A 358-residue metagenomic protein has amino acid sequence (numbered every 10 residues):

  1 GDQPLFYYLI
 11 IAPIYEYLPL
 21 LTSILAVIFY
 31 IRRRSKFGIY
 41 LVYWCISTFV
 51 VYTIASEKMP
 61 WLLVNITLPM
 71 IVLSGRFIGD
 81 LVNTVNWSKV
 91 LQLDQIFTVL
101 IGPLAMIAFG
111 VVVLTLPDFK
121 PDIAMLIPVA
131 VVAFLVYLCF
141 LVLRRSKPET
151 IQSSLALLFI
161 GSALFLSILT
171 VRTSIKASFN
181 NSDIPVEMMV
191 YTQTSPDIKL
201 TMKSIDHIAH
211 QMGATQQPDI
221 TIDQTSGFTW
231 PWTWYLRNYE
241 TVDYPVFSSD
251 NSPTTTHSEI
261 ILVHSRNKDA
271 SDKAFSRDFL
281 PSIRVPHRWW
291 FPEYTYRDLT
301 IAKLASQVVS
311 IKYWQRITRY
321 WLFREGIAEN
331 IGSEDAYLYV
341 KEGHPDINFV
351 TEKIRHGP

Functional and structural regions predicted by a protein language model:
G1-Y7, Y52-T67, V113-V129, P148: Membrane-interface catalytic loops of GT-C/OST-like multi-pass glycosylation enzymes that act
Y8-I10, E16-L18, S23, M59-G79 (+1 more regions): Hydrophobic/aromatic-rich transmembrane helices and adjacent perimembrane loops
I14-S35, A108-V112, Y137-R145: Hydrophobic, aromatic-rich transmembrane alpha-helices and their immediate juxtamembrane boundary segments
S23-I28, R32-I54, L157-S167, Q224-S226: Transmembrane alpha-helix segments characteristic of polytopic inner-membrane glycan-assembly/cell-envelope
G79-L91, L114-G161: Cytosolic-side transmembrane helix boundary signature
L116-D122, S153-D219, T225-W234, T295 (+1 more regions): Membrane-proximal, lumen/periplasm-facing interface regions of secretory-pathway glyco- and lipid-modifying enzymes
L236-T254: A short, well-structured beta->alpha microelement
N251-N330: Periplasmic/luminal catalytic loop of GT-C fold multi-pass membrane glycosyltransferases that transfer sugars from
